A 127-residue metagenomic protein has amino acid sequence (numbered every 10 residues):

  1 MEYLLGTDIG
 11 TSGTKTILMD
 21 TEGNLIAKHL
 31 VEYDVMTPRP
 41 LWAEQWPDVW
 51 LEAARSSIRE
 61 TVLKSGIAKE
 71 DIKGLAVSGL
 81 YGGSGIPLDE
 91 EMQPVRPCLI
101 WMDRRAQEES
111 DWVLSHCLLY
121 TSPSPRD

Functional and structural regions predicted by a protein language model:
M1-R96: N-terminal glycine/serine-rich phosphate-binding loop of ATP-dependent small-molecule kinases, especially carbohydrate
T11, A106, D127: Short, glycine/acidic-enriched loop or turn micro-motifs at the edges of active sites
Q93, H116-L119: Acidic/polar active-site rim loop that often engages polyanionic ligands
L99: Acidic, His- and aromatic-enriched active-site or binding-groove loops in soluble protein domains that engage sugars
D103: Carbohydrate-associated surface elements
E109: Active-site metal-coordination/substrate-binding segment of hydrolases, especially metallo-dependent peptidases
Y120-D127: Conserved small/polar residues in nucleotide/adenosyl-binding loops
